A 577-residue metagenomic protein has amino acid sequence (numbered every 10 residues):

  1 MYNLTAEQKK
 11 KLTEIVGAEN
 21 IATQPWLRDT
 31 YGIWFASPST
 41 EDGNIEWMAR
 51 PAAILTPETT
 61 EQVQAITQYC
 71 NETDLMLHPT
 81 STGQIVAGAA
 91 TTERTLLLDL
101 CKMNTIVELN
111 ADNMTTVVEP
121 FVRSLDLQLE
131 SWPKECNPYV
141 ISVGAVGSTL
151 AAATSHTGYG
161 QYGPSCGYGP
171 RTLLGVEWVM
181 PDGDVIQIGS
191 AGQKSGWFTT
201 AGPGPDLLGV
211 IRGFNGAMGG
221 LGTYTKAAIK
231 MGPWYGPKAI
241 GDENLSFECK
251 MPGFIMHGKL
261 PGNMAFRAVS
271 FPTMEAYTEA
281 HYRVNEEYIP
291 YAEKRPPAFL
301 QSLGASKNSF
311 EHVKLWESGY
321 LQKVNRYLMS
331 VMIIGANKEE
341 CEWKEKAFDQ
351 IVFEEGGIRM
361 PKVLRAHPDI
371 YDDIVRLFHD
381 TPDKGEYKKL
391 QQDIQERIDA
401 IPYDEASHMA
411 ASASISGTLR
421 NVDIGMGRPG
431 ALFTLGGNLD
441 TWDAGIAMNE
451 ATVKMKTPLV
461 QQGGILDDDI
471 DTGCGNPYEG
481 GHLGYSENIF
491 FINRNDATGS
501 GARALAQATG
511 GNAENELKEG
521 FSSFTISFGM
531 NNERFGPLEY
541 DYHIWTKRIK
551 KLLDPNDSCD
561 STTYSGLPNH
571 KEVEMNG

Functional and structural regions predicted by a protein language model:
Y2, I45-A52, A65-Q68, T73-M76 (+5 more regions): Conserved glycine-rich FAD pyrophosphate-binding loop
I15-D42: Conserved oxyanion/phosphate-binding beta-strand-loop segments in alpha/beta enzyme cores
F35-A65: Active-site-flanking structural segment that lines cofactor/substrate pockets
T40-W47, T91-V122, C249-I255: Glycine-/small-residue-rich beta-strand-loop submotif within the FAD-binding core of flavoenzymes
I106-L109, V118-P120, S124-T273, G577: FAD-binding subdomain of flavoenzyme oxidoreductases
D206, R212, A228, A239-P252 (+1 more regions): C-terminal cap/substrate-recognition region of VAO/PCMH-type FAD-linked oxidoreductases
M231, A268-E275, S330-C341, G437-A444 (+1 more regions): A generic structural motif
